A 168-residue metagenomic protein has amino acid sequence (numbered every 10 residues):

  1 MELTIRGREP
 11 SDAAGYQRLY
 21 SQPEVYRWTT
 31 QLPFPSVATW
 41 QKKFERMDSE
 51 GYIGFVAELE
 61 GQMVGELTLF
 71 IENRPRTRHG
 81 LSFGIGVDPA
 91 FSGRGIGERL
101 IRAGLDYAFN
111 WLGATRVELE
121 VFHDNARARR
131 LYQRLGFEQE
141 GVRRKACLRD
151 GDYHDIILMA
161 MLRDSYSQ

Functional and structural regions predicted by a protein language model:
L3-R18: A short beta-loop-alpha structural element at the N-terminal edge of CoA-dependent acyl/N-acetyltransferase catalytic
G7-S11, L32-A90, I101, Y107 (+1 more regions): Acetyl-CoA-dependent GNAT
R18-L32: Helix-loop element at the rim of GNAT/NAT acetyltransferase active sites that forms part of the acceptor-substrate
V87, G93-A108, R129-R134: Conserved acetyl-CoA-binding loop-helix of GNAT-fold acetyltransferases
G97, I101, D124-A128, K145-D150: Short glycine/proline-centered loop/turn elements that form peptide/ligand docking sites
F109-E120: Conserved GNAT acetyl-CoA-binding A-motif
E118-V121, Q133, E138-H154: Conserved catalytic-core motifs of GNAT/GCN5-like acyltransferases
D152-Q168: Terminal substrate-recognition subdomain of acyl/acetyltransferases
